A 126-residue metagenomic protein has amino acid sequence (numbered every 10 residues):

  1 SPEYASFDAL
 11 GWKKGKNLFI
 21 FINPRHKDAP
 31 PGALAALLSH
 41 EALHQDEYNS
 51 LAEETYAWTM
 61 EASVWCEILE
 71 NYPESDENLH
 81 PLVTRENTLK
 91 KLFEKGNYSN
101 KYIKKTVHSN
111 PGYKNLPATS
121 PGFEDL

Functional and structural regions predicted by a protein language model:
S1-A35, Q45-Y48: Active-site scaffold of zinc-dependent metalloenzymes
G32-A33, T88, Y102: Exposed alpha-helical structural elements
L38: A conserved beta-strand element that flanks and buttresses the S-adenosyl-L-methionine
E41: Walker B catalytic acidic pair
D46-E47, T59, P121-L126: Charge-dense, intrinsically disordered terminal/linker segments
N49-L89: Post-HExxH zinc-binding segment in Zn-dependent metallohydrolases
E94-L126: Pan-zinc metallopeptidase signature
